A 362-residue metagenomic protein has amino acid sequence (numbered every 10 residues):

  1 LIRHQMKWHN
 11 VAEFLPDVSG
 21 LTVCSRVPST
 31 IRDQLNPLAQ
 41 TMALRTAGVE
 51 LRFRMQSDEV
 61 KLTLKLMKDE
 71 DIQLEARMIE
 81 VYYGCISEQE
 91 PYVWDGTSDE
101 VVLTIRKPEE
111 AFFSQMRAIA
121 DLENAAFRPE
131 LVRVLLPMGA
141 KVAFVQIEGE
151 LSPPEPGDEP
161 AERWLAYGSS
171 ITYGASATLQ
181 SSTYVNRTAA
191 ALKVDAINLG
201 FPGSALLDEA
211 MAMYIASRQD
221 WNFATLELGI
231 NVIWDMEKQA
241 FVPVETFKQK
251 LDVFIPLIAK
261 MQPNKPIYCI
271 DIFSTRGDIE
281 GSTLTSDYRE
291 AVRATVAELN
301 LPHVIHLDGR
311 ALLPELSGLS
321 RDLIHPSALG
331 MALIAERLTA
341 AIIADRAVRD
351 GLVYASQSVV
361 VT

Functional and structural regions predicted by a protein language model:
L1-R163, I343-T362: N-terminal secretory targeting modules
L38-T41, G200-S204: Short, flexible loop segments at the rims of nucleotide/cofactor-binding pockets, characterized by
L44, G48, R54-S57, A210-T362: Alpha-helical cap/lid subdomain in secreted, periplasmic, or secretory-pathway luminal O-acyl-processing enzymes
L62, I197-G200, C269: A structural signal for short, well-ordered beta-strand segments and their strand-loop junctions that often border
K68-D69, T172, P202-G203, S274-R276: Short histidine/acidic/glycine/proline-rich micro-motifs that form metal- and phosphate-coordinating active-site loops
R133-P202, E209-D220: Serine-esterase "nucleophile elbow" of acetyl-processing enzymes
S170-A175, N198-G203, N231-E245: Surface-exposed cleft-lining segments at the edges of enzyme active sites
